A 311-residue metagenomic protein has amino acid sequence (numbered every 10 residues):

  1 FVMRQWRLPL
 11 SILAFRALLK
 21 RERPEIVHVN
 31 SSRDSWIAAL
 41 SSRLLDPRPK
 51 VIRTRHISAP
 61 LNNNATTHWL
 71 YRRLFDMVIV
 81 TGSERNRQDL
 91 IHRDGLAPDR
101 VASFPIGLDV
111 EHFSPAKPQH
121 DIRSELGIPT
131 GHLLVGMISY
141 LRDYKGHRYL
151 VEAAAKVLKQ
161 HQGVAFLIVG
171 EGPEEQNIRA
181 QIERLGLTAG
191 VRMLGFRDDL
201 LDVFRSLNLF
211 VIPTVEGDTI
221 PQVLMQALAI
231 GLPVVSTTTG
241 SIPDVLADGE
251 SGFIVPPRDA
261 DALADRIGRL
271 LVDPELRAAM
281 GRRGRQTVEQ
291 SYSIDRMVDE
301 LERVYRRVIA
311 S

Functional and structural regions predicted by a protein language model:
F1-S311: Membrane-interface segments of envelope glycosyltransferases acting on lipid-linked substrates or membrane lipids
